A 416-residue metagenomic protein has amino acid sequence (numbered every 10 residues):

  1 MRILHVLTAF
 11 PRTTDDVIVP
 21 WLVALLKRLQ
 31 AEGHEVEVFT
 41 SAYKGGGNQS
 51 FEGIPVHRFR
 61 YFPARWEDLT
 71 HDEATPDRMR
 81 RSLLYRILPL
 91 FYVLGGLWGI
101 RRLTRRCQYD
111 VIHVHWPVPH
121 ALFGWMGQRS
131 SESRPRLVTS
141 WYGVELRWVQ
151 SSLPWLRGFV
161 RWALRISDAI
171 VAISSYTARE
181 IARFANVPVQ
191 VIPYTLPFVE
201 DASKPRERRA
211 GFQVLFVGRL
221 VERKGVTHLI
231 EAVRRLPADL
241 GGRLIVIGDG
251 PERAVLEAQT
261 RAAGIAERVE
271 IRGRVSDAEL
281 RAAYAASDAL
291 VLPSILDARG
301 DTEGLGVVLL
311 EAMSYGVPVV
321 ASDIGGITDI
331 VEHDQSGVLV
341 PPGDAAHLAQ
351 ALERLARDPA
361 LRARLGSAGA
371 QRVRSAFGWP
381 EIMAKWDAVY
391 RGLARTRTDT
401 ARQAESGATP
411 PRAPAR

Functional and structural regions predicted by a protein language model:
M1-R60, R402, P410-R416: N-terminal subdomain of nucleotide-sugar transferases
T40, H57-R58, R136-Y142, R157-S203 (+1 more regions): Donor nucleotide-sugar binding/catalytic pocket of nucleotide-sugar-dependent glycosyltransferases
K44-G46, L88-R101, Y109-S133: An aromatic- and histidine-rich active-site surface loop
L164, R274-V275, A282-S287: Short alpha-helical donor nucleotide-sugar binding micro-motif in glycosyltransferases
V217-L220, V226-I271, A278-E279, R357: A conserved nucleotide-sugar
A285-G300, V317: Acidic donor-binding loop of glycosyltransferase active sites
L309, S314, P318-A321, V331: Short hydrophobic beta-strand element within catalytic cores of glycosyltransferases and related nucleotide-activated
I330-D334, V338-A345, R354-A360: Conserved acidic donor-binding segment of nucleotide-sugar-dependent glycosyltransferases
